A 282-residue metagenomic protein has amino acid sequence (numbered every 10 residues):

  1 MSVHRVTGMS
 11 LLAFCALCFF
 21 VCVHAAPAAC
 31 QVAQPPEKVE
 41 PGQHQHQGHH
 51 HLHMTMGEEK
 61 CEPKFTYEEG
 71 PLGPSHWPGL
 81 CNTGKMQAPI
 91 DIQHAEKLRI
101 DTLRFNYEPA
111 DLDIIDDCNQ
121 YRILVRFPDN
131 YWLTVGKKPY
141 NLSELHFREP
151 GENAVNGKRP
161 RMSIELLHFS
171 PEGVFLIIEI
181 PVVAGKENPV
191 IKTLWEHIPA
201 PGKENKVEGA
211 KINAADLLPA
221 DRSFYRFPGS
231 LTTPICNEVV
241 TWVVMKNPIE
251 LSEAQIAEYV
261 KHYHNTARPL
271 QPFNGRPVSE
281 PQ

Functional and structural regions predicted by a protein language model:
S2-Q282: Alpha-carbonic anhydrase
